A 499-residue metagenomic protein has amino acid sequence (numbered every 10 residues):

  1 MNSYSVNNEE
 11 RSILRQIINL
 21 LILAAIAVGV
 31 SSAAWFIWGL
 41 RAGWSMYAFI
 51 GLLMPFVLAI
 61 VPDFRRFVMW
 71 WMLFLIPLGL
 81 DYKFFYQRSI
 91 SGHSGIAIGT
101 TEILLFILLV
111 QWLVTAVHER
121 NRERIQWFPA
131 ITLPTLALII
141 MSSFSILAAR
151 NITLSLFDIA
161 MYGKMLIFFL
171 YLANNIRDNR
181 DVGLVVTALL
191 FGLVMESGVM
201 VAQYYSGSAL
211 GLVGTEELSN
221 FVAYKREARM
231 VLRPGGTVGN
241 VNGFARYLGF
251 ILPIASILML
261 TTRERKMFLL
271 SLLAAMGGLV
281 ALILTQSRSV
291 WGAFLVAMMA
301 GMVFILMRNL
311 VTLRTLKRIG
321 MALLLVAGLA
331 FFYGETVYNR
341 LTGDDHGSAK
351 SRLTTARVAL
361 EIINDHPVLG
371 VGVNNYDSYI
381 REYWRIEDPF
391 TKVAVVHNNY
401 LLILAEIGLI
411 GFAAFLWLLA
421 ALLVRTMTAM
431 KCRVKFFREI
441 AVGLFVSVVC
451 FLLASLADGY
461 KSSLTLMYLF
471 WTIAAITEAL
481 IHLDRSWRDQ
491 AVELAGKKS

Functional and structural regions predicted by a protein language model:
M1-H93: Membrane-embedded, hydrophobic transmembrane alpha-helices
N2-N8, I13-A33, M54-V57, L109-W112 (+11 more regions): Alpha-helical transmembrane segments of multi-pass inner-membrane proteins
G43-F56, L78-Y82, G95-V114, I159-F168 (+4 more regions): Membrane-embedded alpha-helical segments of multi-pass membrane proteins, especially the transmembrane helices
L58-G163, E439, F451: N-terminal hydrophobic segments of proteins, predominantly signal-anchor/transmembrane helices of inner/organellar
F74-Y82, L404-I407, R438-L480: Membrane helix-loop boundary segments at the extracytoplasmic
Y82-G95, A223-T237, T354, D388-L401: Juxtamembrane membrane-water interface segments that cap and precede transmembrane helices
T115-R124, N174-V185, L260-M267, F304-L313 (+2 more regions): Membrane-interface junctions at the ends of membrane-embedded or membrane-associated helices
T336-R357, D365, L369-I407, T428: Long extracytoplasmic/lumenal interhelical loops at the membrane interface of multi-pass membrane proteins
